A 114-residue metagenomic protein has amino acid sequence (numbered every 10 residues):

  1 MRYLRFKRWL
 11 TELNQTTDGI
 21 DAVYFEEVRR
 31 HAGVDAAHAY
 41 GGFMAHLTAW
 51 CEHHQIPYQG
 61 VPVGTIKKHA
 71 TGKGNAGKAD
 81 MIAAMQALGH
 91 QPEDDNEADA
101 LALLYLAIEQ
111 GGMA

Functional and structural regions predicted by a protein language model:
M1-A114: Phosphate- and other anionic-substrate recognition elements at nucleic-acid/protein interfaces
